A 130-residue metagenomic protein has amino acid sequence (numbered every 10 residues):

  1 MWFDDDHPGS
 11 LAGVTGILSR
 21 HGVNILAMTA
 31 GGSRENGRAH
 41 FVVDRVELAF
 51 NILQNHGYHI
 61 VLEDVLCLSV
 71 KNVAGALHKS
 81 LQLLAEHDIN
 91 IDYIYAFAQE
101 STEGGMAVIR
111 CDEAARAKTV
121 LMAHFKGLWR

Functional and structural regions predicted by a protein language model:
M1-R130: A conserved regulatory-domain signal marking ACT and ACT-like small-molecule sensing domains and adjacent regulatory
